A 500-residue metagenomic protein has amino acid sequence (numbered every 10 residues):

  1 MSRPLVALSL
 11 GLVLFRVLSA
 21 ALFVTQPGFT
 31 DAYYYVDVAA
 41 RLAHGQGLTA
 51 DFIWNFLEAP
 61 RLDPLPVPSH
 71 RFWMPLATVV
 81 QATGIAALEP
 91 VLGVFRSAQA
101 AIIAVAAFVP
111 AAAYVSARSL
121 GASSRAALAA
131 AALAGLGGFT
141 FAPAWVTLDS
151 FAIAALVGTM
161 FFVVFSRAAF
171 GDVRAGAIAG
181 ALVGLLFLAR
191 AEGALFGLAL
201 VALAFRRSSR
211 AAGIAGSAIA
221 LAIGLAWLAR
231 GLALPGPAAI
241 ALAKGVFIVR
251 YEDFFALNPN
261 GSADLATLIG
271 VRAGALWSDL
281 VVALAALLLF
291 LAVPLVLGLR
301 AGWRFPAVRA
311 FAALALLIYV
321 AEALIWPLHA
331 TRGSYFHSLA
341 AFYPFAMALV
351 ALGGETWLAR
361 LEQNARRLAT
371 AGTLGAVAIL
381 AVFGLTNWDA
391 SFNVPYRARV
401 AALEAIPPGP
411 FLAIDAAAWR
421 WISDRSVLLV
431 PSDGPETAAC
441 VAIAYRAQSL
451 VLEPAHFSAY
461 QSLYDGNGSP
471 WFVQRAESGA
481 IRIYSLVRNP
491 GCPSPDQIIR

Functional and structural regions predicted by a protein language model:
V6-S9, R125-A129, A181, L198 (+4 more regions): Signature aromatic-anchored transmembrane alpha helix within multi-pass, membrane-resident enzymes that catalyze glycan
F15-S19, R210-P294, I318: Membrane-lumen/periplasm interface segments of specific transmembrane helices in polyprenyl phosphate-linked
S97-G121, T159-V163: Transmembrane-helix motifs of polytopic, lipid-linked glycan transferases
A130-G135, T159-V164, A175-R190, G197-A204 (+1 more regions): Membrane-interface alpha helices of multi-pass inner-membrane proteins
F151, V157, R309-A310, A330-L361: Hydrophobic/aromatic-rich transmembrane helices and adjacent perimembrane loops
R167-D172, L195-L221, L228, R300-A301: Perimembrane helix-loop-helix junctions
V201-F205, G274-Y319, V350-T356: Hydrophobic, aromatic-rich transmembrane alpha-helices and their immediate juxtamembrane boundary segments
A369-R420, S426, P431-A444, E453-P454 (+1 more regions): Membrane-embedded, lumen/periplasm-facing catalytic core of multi-pass transferases that use lipid-linked donors
